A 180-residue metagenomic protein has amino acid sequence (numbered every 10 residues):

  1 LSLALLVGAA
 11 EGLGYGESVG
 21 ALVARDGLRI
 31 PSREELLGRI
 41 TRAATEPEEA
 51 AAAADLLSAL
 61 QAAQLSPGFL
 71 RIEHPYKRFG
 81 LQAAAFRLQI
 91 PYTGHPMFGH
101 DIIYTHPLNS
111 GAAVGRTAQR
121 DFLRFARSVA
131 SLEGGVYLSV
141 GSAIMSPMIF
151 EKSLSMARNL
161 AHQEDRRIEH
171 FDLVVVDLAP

Functional and structural regions predicted by a protein language model:
L1-G94: Ligand-binding beta-strand-loop-alpha-helix segment within the catalytic cores of soluble metabolic enzymes
S58-L65, S155, A161, L173-V175 (+1 more regions): Fe-S-dependent hydro-lyases/dehydratases of central metabolism
Q64-G68, D101-E133: Active-site rim loops that border cofactor/substrate pockets in soluble metabolic enzymes
R71, G115, V140-A143: Hydrophobic alpha-helical scaffolding
K77, T93-G99, D121, A126-I149 (+1 more regions): Glycine-rich anion-binding loop/nest that anchors nucleotide
F79-A83, A126, L154: Short amphipathic alpha-helical segments and helix-helix/interface helices
F86-R87, L108-G111, K152-A161: Short, solvent-exposed amphipathic alpha-helical segments in soluble enzyme and RNA/protein-processing domains
T105, M148-E151: A short acidic (Asp/Glu
